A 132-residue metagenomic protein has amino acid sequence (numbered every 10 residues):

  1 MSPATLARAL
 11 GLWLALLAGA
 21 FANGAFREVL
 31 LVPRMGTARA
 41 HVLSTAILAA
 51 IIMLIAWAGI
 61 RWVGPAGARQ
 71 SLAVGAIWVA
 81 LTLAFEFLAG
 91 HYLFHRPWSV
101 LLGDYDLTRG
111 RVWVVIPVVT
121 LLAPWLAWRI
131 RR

Functional and structural regions predicted by a protein language model:
S2-V32: N-terminal signal-anchor transmembrane alpha-helix
L6-L14, V42-A46, S71-A76, R111-V118: Hydrophobic alpha-helical transmembrane segments
E28-I52: Alpha-helical transmembrane segments and their immediate interhelical/interface regions in integral membrane proteins
L30-R39, L88-Y105: Interfacial helix-loop-helix junctions of multi-pass membrane proteins
T37-V42, V63-A80: Internal alpha-helical transmembrane segments of multi-pass membrane proteins
A49-W57, W113-A127: Hydrophobic cores of alpha-helical transmembrane segments in multi-pass inner/ER membrane proteins, independent
W78-W98, I116-A123: C-terminal halves and exits of single transmembrane alpha-helices
L102-V114: Short aromatic-rich membrane-water interface segments that cap or initiate transmembrane helices in multi-pass membrane
